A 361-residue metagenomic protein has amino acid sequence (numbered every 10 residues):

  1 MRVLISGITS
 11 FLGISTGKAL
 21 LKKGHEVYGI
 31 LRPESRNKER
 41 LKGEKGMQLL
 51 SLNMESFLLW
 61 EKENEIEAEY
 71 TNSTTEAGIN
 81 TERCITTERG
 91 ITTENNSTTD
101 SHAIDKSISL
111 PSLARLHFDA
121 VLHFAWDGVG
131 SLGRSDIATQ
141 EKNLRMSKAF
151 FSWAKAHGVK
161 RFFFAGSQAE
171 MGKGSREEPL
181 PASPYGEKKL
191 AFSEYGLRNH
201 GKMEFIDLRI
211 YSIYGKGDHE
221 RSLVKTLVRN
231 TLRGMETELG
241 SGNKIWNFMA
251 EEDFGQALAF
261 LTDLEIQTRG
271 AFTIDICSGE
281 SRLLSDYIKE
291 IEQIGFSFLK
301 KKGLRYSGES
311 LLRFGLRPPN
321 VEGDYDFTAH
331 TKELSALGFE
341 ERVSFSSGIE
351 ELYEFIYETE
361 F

Functional and structural regions predicted by a protein language model:
V3-K23: N-terminal Rossmann NAD(P)H-binding glycine-rich loop of SDR-like oxidoreductase domains
I30-S35: N-terminal Rossmann-fold cofactor-binding loop
M54-S73, D100-K142: NAD(P)H-binding glycine-rich loop region in Rossmannoid oxidoreductase-like domains and their noncatalytic homologs
V121-H123, D127, K148-P184, I206: Conserved Rossmann-fold NAD(P)-dependent oxidoreductase catalytic core, especially the SDR/UDP-sugar
S131-A138, K173-E177, H219: Conserved catalytic-core motifs of eukaryotic protein kinase domains, centered on the activation segment
A138-M146, S183, E187-K188, M249: Glycine-rich NAD(P)-binding loop of the Rossmann-fold in SDR/ketoreductase-type enzymes
P184, E194-W246, E251-G255, A259-F260 (+1 more regions): NAD(P)-dependent short-chain dehydrogenase/reductase
M235, L239-N243, N247-F361: C-terminal substrate-binding subdomain of Rossmann-fold SDR/epimerase-dehydratase oxidoreductases
